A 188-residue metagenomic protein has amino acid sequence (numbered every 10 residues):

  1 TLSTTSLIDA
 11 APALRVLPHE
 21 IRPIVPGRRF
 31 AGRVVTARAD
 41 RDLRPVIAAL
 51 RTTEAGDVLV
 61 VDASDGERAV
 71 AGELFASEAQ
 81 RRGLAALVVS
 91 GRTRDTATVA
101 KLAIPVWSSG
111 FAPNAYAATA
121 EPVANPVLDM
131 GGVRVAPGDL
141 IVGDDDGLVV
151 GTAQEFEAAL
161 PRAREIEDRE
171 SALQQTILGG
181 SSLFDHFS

Functional and structural regions predicted by a protein language model:
T1-P137, A153-S181, S188: Feature captures the catalytic cores and cofactor-binding loops of soluble hydro-lyases/lyases that act on carboxylate
I141: C-terminal binding/interaction regions
D146-V149: Channel- or pocket-lining gating/hinge segments that regulate access to a cavity or pore
